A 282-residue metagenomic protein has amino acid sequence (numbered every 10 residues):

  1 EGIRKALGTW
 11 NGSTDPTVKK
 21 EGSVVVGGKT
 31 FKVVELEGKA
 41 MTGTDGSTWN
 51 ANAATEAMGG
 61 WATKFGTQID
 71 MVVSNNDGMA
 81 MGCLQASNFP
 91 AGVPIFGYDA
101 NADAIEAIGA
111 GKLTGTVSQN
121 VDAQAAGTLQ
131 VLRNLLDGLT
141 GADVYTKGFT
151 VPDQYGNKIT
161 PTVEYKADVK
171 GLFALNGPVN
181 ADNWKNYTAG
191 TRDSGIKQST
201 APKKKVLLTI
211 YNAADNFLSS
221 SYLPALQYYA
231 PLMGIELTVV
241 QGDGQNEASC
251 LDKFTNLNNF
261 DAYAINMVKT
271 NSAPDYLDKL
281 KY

Functional and structural regions predicted by a protein language model:
E1, A110-D122, V239: Short beta-strand elements at the ligand-binding edges of bilobed clamshell
E1, S74-D77, K205-A225, Y229-L232 (+3 more regions): Extracytoplasmic "Venus flytrap"
E1-K5, A51-T55, A80, A100-A104 (+1 more regions): Hydrophobic alpha-helical segments within soluble ligand-binding/sensing domains
E1-K64, G242-Q245: Extracellular/periplasmic Venus flytrap/periplasmic-binding protein
I3, K39-E106, Y263-K281: Hydrophobic alpha-helical
L7-S13, T17-K32, L36, G127-K204 (+1 more regions): Hinge/cleft segment of the Venus flytrap/periplasmic-binding protein
W10-S13, K29-V34, G66-D70, F89-P94 (+5 more regions): Loop/turn elements at helix/coil->beta-strand transitions in domains of secreted/extracellular proteins
I105, W184-A189, D215-S220: Short, solvent-exposed loop/turn elements at domain surfaces
